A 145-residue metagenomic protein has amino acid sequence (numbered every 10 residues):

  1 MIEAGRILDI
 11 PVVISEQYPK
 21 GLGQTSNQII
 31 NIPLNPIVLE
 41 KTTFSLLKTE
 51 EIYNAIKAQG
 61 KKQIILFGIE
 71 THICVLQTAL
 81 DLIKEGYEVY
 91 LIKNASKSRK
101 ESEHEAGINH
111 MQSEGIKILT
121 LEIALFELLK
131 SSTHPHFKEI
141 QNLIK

Functional and structural regions predicted by a protein language model:
A4-L8, K20-K145: Active-site-adjacent betaalpha module
P11-Q17: Short beta-strand segments at enzyme active-site cores
